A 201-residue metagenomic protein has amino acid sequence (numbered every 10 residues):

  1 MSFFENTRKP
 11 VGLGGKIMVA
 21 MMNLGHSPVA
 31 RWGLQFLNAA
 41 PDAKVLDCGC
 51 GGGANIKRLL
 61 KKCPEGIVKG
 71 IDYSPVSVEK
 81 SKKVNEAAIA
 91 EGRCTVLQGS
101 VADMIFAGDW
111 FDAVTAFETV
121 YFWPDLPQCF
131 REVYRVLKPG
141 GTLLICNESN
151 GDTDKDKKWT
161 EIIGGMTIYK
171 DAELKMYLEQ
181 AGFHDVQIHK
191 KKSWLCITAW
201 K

Functional and structural regions predicted by a protein language model:
P10-N23, T142-T198: C-terminal alpha-helical "lid/dimerization" subdomain adjacent to the S-adenosyl-L-methionine
L24-A43, R58: Conserved alpha-helix/loop element of class I SAM-dependent methyltransferases that forms part of the SAM/SAH-binding
L37-A39, K62-C63, A88, L137: A generic alpha-to-beta junction signature in SAM-dependent methyltransferases
D42, L137-T142: Short glycine-dipeptide loop
K44-D103: Class I SAM-dependent methyltransferase SAM/SAH-binding core
A102-A113: A short acidic, Gly/Pro-enriched loop at the edge of an enzyme's catalytic core that lines a small-molecule cofactor
D112-D125: A short SAM/SAH-binding and catalytic strip from SAM-dependent methyltransferases
P127-P139: A short glycine-rich, Lys/Arg-flanked "PGG" loop and its adjoining helix->strand segment in the class I
